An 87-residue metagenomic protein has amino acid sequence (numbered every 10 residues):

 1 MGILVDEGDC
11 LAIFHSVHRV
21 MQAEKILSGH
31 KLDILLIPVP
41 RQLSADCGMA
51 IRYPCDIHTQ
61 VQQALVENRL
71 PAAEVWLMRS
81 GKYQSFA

Functional and structural regions predicted by a protein language model:
M1-E7: A detector for short, charged/polar N-terminal pre-domain segments
L4, C47-M49, S85-A87: Short secondary-structure transition/capping segments
G8-L11, H15-V66: Amphipathic, hydrophobic secondary-structure cores in small proteins
C55-A87: C-terminal structural segments of small proteins and small subunits
